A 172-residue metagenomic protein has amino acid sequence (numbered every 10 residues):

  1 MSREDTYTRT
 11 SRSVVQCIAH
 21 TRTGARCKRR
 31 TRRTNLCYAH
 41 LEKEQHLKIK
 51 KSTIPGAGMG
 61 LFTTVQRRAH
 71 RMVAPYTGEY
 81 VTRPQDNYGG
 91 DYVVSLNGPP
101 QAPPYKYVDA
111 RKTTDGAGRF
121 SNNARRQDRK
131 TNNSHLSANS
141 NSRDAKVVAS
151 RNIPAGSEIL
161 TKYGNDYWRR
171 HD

Functional and structural regions predicted by a protein language model:
M1-R9, N35-Y38, Q45: Fe(II)/2-oxoglutarate
S2-R12, R125-D172: C-terminal SET catalytic tail plus cysteine-rich post-SET Zn-binding segment of SAM-dependent SET-domain
V15-K43: Cys/His-rich Zn2+-coordinating "finger/knuckle" modules used by eukaryotic regulatory proteins
R26-R29, Y38-A39, I49, P75-Y76 (+4 more regions): Intrinsically disordered, low-complexity regions enriched in proline, serine, glycine and charged residues
E44-K130: Catalytic cores of histone-lysine modification enzymes
